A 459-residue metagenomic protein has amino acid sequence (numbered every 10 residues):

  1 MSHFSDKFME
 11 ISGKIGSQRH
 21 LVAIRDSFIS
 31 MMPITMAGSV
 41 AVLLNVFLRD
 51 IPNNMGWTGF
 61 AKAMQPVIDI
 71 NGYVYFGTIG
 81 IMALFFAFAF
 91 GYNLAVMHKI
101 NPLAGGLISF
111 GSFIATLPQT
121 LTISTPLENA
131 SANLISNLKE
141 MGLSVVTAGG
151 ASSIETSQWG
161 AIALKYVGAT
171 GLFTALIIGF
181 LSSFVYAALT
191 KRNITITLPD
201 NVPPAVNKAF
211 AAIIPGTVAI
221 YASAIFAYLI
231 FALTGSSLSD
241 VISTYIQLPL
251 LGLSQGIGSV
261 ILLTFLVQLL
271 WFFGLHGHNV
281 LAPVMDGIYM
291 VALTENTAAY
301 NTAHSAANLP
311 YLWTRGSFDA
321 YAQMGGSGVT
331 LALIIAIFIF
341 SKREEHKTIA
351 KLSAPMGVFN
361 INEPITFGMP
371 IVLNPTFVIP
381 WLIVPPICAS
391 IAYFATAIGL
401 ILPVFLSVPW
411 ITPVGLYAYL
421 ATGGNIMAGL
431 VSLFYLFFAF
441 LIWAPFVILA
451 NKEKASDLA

Functional and structural regions predicted by a protein language model:
M1-I15, N54-A61, Q65, D69 (+5 more regions): Transmembrane alpha-helical segments and their short flanking loops that form helix-hairpins/helix-helix interfaces
M1-Q18, G56, F60, K191-D200 (+2 more regions): Short, membrane-interfacial amphipathic segments enriched in basic
S17-T195, V372: Early transmembrane hairpin of solute transport permeases
R19, P33, V40-G72, I225-G326 (+2 more regions): Helix-loop-helix hairpins and the membrane-proximal interhelical loops of multi-pass alpha-helical transport proteins
P33-V46, F85-N93, S109-T120, A175-A187 (+5 more regions): Hydrophobic core segments of alpha-helical transmembrane domains in multi-pass membrane transport and ion-translocation
D69-F86, W159, A163-I178, S254-F273 (+2 more regions): Hydrophobic alpha-helical transmembrane segments
A104-F113, G274, A282-G287, W381-I387 (+1 more regions): Central hydrophobic cores of alpha-helical transmembrane segments in multi-pass integral membrane proteins
P199-A211, I246-L250, G368-P370, P375: Membrane-interface segments at loop-to-transmembrane junctions
